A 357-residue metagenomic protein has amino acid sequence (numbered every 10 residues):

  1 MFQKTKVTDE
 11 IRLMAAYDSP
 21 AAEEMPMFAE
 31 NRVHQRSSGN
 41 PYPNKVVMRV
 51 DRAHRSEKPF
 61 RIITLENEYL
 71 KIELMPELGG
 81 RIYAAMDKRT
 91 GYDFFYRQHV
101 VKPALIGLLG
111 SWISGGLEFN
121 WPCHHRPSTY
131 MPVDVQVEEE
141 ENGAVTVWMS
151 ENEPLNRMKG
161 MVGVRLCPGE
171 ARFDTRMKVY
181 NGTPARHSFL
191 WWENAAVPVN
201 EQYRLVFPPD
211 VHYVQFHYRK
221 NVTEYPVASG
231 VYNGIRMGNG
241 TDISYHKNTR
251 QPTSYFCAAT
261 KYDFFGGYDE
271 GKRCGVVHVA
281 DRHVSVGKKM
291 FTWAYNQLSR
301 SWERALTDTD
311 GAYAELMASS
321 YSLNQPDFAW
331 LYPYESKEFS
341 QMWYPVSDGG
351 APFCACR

Functional and structural regions predicted by a protein language model:
K4-E30, I63-L65, L70-E73, E77-A84 (+4 more regions): A contiguous, surface-exposed recognition patch within enzymatic or periplasmic domains that forms
M27-E66, S114-R172, E201-Q202, L298-Q325: Extended, loop-rich substrate-binding clefts of extracytoplasmic carbohydrate-active enzymes
P76, E151, V179, E335-D348: Short, hydrophobic/aromatic-enriched beta-strand segments in well-ordered soluble domains
L78, M86-G91, S150-L155, K178-P184: Secondary-structure transition/turn motif
A85, G107-I113: Conserved alpha-helical segments that form or flank metal/cofactor-binding pockets of metalloenzymes
R89-L108: Active-site-surrounding "flap" and adjacent substrate/cofactor-binding loops of secreted or lumenal enzymes, prototyped
M161-V164, T175-K178, W343: Hydrophobic beta-sheet segments that form the core/acyl-binding groove of ACP/CoA-dependent acyl-chain-processing
P345-R357: Non-catalytic C-terminal accessory domains or segments of carbohydrate-active enzymes
